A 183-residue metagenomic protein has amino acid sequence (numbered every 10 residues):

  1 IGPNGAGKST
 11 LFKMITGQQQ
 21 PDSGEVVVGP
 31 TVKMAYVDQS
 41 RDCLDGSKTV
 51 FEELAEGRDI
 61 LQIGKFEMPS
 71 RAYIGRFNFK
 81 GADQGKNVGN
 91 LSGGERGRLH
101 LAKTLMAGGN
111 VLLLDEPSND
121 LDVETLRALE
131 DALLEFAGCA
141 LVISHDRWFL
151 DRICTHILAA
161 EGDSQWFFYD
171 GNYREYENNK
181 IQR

Functional and structural regions predicted by a protein language model:
I1-R183: ABC ATP-binding cassette signature C-motif
